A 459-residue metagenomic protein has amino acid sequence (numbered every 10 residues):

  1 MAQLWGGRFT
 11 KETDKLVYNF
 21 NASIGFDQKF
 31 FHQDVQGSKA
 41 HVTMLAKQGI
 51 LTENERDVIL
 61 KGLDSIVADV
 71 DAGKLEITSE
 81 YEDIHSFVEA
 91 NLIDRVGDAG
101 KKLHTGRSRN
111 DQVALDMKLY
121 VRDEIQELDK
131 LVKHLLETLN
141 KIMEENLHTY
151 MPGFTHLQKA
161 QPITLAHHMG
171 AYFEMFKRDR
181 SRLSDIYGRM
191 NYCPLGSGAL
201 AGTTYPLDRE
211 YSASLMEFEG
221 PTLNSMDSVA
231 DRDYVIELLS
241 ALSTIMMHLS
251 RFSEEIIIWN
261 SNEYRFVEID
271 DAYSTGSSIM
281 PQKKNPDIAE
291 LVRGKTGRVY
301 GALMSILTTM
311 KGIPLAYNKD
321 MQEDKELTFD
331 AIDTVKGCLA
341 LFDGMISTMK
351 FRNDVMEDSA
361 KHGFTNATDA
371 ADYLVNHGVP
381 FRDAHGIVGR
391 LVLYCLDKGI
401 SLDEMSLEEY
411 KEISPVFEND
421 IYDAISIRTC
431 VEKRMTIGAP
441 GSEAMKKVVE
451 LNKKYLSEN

Functional and structural regions predicted by a protein language model:
M1-G202, L207-S214, G220, T275-G276 (+6 more regions): A helix-coil-helix interface module used to build multimeric assemblies and to scaffold catalytic/cofactor sites
A2-G37, D98-A99, M280-N459: Glycine-rich cofactor/substrate-binding loops
H41, G62, I66-D69, N91 (+16 more regions): Generic, well-ordered alpha-helical scaffold segments in large soluble proteins
L51, L75, Y264-R265, P380 (+1 more regions): Conserved hydrophobic residue
H104, R109-Q112, H156-I163, H167 (+8 more regions): Alpha-helix capping and helix-loop boundary segments enriched in small/acidic/polar residues
K118, R122-D129, K133, N140 (+10 more regions): Short amphipathic alpha-helical segments with heptad-repeat character
E145, R182-D185, R189, F218-T222 (+7 more regions): Conserved helix-loop functional segments at active or binding sites
M216-T308: Acidic, glycine-rich loop-and-beta core segments that form the ion-binding/anion-interacting portion of active sites
